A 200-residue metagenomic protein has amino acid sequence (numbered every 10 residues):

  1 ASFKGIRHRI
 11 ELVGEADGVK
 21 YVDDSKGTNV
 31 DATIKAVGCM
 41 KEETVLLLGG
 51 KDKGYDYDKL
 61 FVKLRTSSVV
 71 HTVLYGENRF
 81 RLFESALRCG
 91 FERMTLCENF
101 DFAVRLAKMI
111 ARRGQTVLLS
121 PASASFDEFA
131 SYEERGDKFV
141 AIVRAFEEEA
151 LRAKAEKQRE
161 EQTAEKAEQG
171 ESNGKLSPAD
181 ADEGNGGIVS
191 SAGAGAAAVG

Functional and structural regions predicted by a protein language model:
A1-V69: Nucleotide phosphate-binding/pyrophosphate-handling subdomain across enzymes that bind or process nucleotide phosphates
A1-Y21, F83-E84, R93, V140 (+4 more regions): Acidic, Mg2+-coordinating active-site environments of NTP-dependent enzymes
D58-Q115, K154-K157: C-terminal helical cap/extension that packs against the catalytic core of soluble nucleotide-cofactor enzymes
L118-A122: Short beta-strands and strand-loop turn motifs
D127-E133: Glycine/threonine-rich flexible loop motifs
A155, T163-A167, A179-A181, A192-A198: Ala/Thr-enriched low-complexity intrinsically disordered regions
